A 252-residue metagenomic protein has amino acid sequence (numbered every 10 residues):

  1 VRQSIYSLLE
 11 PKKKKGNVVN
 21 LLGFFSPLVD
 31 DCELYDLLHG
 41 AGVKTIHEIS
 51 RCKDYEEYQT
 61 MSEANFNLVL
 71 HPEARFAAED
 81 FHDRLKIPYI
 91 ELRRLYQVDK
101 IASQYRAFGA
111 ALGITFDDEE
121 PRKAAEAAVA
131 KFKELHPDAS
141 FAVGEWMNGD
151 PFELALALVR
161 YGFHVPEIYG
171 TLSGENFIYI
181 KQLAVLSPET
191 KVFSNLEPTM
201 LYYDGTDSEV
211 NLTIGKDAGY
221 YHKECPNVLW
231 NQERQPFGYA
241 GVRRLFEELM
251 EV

Functional and structural regions predicted by a protein language model:
V1-V252: An N-terminal assembly and electron-transfer interface module characteristic of large anaerobic redox and radical
